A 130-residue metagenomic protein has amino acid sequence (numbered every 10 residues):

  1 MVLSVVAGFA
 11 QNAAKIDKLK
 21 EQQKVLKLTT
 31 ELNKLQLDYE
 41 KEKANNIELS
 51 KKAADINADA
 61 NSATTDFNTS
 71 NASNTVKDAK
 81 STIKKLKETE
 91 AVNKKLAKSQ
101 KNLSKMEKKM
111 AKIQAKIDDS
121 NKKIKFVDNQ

Functional and structural regions predicted by a protein language model:
M1-V5: Bacterial N-terminal signal peptides
G8-D55: Immediate post-signal-peptide N-terminus of mature secreted/exported proteins
A10, A14-D17, E21-K24, E31 (+5 more regions): Amphipathic, alpha-helical segments enriched in basic
Y39, N46, A53, A60 (+5 more regions): Leucine-rich amphipathic alpha-helices with coiled-coil/heptad-repeat character
E42-K84: Extended alpha-helical coiled-coil "stalk/arm" regions that act as elongated linkers or oligomerization scaffolds
N74-Q130: Surface-exposed, polar helix/loop patches in the mature regions of secreted/periplasmic/lumenal proteins that form
